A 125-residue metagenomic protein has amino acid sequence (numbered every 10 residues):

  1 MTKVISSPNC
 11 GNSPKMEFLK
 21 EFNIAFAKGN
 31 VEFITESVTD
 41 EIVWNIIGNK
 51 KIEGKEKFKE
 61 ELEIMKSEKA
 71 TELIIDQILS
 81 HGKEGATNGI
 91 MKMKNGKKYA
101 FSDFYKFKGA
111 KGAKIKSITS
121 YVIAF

Functional and structural regions predicted by a protein language model:
M1-C10, N45, K59-F125: A beta-strand edge to alpha-helix "cap/lid" segment located at domain peripheries
M1-K28, E36, I52: Short, low-complexity N-terminal intrinsically disordered segments enriched in polar/charged residues
L19, N23, T39, K55 (+1 more regions): Secondary-structure boundary/capping motif
F22, F33-T35, I42, G54 (+3 more regions): Hydrophobic pocket/interface hotspot
E32-F33, A113: Short, solvent-exposed positions on alpha-helices
K51-I52, Y99: Short, isolated positions in well-ordered beta-strands
